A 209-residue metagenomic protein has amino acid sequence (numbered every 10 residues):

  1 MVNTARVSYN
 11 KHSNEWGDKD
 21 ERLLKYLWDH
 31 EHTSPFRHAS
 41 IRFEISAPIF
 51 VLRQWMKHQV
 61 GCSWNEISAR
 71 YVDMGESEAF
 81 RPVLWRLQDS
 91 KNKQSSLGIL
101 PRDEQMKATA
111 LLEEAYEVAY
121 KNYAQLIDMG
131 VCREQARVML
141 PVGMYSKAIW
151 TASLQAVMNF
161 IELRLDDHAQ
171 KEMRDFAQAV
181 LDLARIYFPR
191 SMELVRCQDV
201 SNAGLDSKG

Functional and structural regions predicted by a protein language model:
M1-G209: Family-specific signature for flavin-dependent thymidylate synthase
